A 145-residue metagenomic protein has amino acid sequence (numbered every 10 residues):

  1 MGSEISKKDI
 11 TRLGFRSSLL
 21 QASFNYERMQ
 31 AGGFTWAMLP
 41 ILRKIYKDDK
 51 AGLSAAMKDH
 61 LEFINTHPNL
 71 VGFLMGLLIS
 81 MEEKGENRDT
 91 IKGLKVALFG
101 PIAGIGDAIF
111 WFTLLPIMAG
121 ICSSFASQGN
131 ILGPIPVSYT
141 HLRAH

Functional and structural regions predicted by a protein language model:
M1-T90: Soluble N-terminal domains of membrane-associated systems
E4, N87, I91-F99, G129: Juxtamembrane/transmembrane-helix boundary motifs in multi-pass membrane proteins
G93-C122: Transmembrane alpha-helical segments and their cytosolic interface motifs in multi-pass membrane proteins
S123-G133: Helix-coil boundary and interhelical linker segments in multi-pass alpha-helical membrane proteins
G133-Y139: Interfacial segments of alpha-helical transmembrane regions
T140-H145: Conserved small/polar residues in nucleotide/adenosyl-binding loops
